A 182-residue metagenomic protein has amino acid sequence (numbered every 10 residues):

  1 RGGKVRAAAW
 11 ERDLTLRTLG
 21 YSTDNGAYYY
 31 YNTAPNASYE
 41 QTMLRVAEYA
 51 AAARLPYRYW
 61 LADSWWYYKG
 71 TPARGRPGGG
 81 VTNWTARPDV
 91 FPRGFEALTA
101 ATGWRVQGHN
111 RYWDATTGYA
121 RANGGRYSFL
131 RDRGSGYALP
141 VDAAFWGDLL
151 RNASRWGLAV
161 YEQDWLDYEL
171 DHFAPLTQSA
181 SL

Functional and structural regions predicted by a protein language model:
R1-W60, G80-T85, A101, V160: Carbohydrate-recognition beta-sandwich/jelly-roll modules in extracellular/periplasmic carbohydrate-active proteins
P56-L182: Aromatic- and carboxylate-enriched substrate-binding clefts and catalytic-loop regions of carbohydrate-active enzymes
